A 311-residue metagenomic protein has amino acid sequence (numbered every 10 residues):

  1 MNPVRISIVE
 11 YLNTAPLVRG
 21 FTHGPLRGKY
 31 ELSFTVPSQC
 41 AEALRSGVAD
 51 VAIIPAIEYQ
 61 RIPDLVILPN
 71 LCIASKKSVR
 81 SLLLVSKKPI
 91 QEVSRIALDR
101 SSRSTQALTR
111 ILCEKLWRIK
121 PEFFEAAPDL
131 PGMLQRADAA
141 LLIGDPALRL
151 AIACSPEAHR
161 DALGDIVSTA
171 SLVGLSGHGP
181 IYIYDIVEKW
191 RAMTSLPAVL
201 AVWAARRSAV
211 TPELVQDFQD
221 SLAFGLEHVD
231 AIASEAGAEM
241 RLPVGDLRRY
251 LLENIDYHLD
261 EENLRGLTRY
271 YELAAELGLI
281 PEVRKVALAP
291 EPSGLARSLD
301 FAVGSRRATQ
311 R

Functional and structural regions predicted by a protein language model:
M1-H23, F34, S81-M133, D145-R149 (+3 more regions): Bilobed "Venus flytrap"/periplasmic-binding protein-like clamshell domains and structurally analogous long
I8-N13, C72-K76, K87-P89, L98-T105 (+3 more regions): Short coil/turn segments
L12-N13, V36-P37, V48-Q60, L71 (+3 more regions): Beta->alpha turn/N-cap motifs
R45-I54, R118, Q135-L142: Alpha-to-beta junction loops
E125-E235: Pocket-lining segment of extracytoplasmic ligand-binding domains
H159, V173, L299-V303, R307: Short Gly/Ser/Thr- and charged-rich N-terminal loops/segments that act as flexible capping/hinge elements
A209-L273: Secondary-structure end/capping motifs
G245-G304, R311: Segments of small-molecule ligand-sensing domains
